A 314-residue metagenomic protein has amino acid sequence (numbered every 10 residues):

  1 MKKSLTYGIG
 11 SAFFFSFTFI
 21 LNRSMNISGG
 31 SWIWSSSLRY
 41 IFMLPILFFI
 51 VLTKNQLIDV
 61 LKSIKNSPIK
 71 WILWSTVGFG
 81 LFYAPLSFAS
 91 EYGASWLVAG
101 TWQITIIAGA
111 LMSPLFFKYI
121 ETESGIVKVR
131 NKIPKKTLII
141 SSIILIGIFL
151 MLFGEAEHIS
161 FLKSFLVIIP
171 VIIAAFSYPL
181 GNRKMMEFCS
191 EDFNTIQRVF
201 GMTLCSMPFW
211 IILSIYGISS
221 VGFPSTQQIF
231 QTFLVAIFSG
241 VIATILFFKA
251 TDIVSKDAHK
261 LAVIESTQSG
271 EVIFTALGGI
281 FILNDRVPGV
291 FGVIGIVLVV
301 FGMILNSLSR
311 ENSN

Functional and structural regions predicted by a protein language model:
M1-L38, P85, I139-I146, E157-E187 (+3 more regions): Glycine-/small-residue-enriched transmembrane alpha-helix faces in small-molecule transporters and effluxers
A12, L38, L97-I104, F188-S206 (+1 more regions): Helix-helix packing/entry segments at the starts of transmembrane helices
F14, N55-W102, I144, L150 (+1 more regions): Specific transmembrane alpha-helical segments of multi-pass solute transporters/efflux pumps, especially DMT/EamA
I20-W32, D59-V60, F88-E91, L152-S164 (+2 more regions): Membrane-interface helix termini and inter-helical loops of multi-pass transporters
M25, S35, F88-S90, L115-F117 (+5 more regions): Hydrophobic/aromatic residues within transmembrane alpha-helices of multi-pass small-molecule transporters
G30-L81, A108-S113, I143, F176-G181 (+4 more regions): Transmembrane alpha-helices of multi-pass small-molecule transport proteins
Y40, I120-E123, L261-N314: C-terminal-most transmembrane helix of multi-pass membrane proteins
L47, S113-P114, R130-E155, G289-R310: Hydrophobic transmembrane alpha-helices of multi-pass small-molecule transport proteins
